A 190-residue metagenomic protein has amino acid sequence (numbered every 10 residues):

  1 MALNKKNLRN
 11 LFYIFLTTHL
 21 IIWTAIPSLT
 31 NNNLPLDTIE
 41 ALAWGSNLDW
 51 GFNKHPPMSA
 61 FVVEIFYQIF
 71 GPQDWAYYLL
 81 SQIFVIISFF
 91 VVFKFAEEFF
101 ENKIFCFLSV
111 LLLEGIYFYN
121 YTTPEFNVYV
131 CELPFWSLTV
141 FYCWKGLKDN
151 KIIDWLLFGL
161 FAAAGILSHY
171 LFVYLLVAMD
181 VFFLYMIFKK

Functional and structural regions predicted by a protein language model:
M1-W23: Start-transfer (signal-anchor) and selected internal transmembrane alpha helices of multi-pass inner/ER membrane
Y13, L79-F100, G115, S137-L138 (+1 more regions): Transmembrane-helix motifs of polytopic, lipid-linked glycan transferases
I26-A41, G51-I65, G71-A76: Extracytoplasmic catalytic/substrate-binding loops of multi-pass membrane glycan-assembly enzymes
E97-F100, T139-L157, G165, I187-K189: Membrane-interface transmembrane helices that cradle and orient dolichyl/undecaprenyl
C106-E114, A162, I166: Short helix- or helix-capping micro-motifs that position conserved polar/aromatic residues at function-defining sites
Y121-C131: Short acidic/glycine- and proline-prone juxtamembrane loop motifs at membrane-interface regions of multi-pass membrane
L156-G159, L171-M186: Transmembrane-embedded, aromatic-rich helix segments that form part of the hydrophobic channel/pocket engaging
